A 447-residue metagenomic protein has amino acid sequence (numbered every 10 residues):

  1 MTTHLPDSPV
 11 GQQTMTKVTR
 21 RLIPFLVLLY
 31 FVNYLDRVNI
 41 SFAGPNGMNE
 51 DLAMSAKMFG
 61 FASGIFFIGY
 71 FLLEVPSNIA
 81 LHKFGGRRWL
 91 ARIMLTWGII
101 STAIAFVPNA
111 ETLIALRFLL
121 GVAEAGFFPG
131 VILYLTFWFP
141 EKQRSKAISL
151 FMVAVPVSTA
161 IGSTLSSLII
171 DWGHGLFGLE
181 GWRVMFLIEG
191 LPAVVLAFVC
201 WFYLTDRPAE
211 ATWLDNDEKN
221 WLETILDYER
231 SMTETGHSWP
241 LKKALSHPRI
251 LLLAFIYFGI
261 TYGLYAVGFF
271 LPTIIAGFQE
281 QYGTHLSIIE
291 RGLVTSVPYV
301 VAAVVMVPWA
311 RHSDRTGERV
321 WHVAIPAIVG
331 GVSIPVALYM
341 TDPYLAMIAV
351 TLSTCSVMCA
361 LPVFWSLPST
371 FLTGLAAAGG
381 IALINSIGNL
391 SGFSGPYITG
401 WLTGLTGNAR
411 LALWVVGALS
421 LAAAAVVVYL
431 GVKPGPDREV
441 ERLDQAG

Functional and structural regions predicted by a protein language model:
S41-F42, K242-W309, L361, W365 (+1 more regions): Extracytoplasmic gate region of multi-pass secondary transporters
A53, G85, F106-T112, A123 (+3 more regions): Helix-breaking motifs and short loop linkers at transmembrane-helix boundaries and internal kinks in secondary membrane
L72-E111: Conserved MFS/SLC helix-loop-helix module at the cytosolic interface between two early adjacent transmembrane helices
L73-G86, V304-E318, T403: Helix-to-loop junctions at the C-terminal end of transmembrane segments in multipass secondary transporters
L116-V153: Cytoplasmic helix-loop-helix junction between adjacent transmembrane helices in 12-TM secondary transporters
K146-I170, P192-A193, N385-G395: Glycine-rich segments within core transmembrane alpha-helices of 12-TM secondary carriers
G317-L367: C-terminal transmembrane helical hairpin of 12-TM major facilitator-type secondary transporters
F371-N408: A late C-terminal transmembrane helix in Major Facilitator Superfamily
